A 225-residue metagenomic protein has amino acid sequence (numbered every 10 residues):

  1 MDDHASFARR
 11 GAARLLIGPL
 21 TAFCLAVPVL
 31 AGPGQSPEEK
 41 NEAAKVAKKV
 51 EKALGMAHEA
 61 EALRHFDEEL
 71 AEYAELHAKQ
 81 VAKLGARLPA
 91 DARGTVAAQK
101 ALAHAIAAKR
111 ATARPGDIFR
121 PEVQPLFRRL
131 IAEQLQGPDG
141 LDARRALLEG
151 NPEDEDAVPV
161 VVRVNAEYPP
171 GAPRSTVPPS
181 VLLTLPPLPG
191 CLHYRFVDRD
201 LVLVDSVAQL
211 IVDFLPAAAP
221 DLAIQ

Functional and structural regions predicted by a protein language model:
M1-R10: N-terminal secretory signal peptides that target proteins for export/translocation
R9-I17: N-terminal export leaders
I17-P28: Bacterial N-terminal signal peptides
C24-L25, G32-Q35, F127-L130: Eukaryotic non-globular interaction segments with acidic/serine-rich, low-complexity composition and alpha-helical
A31-A60, L222-Q225: Compositionally biased, proline/threonine/alanine/serine-rich low-complexity intrinsically disordered stretches
K45-P115: N-terminal Sec/ER secretory leader and immediately downstream segment of secreted/extracellular precursors
Q99-T176: Mid-length scaffold segments of soluble, non-membrane domains
L148-Q225: Amphipathic, charged alpha-helical segments and their helix-to-coil junctions in extracytoplasmic/peripheral assemblies
